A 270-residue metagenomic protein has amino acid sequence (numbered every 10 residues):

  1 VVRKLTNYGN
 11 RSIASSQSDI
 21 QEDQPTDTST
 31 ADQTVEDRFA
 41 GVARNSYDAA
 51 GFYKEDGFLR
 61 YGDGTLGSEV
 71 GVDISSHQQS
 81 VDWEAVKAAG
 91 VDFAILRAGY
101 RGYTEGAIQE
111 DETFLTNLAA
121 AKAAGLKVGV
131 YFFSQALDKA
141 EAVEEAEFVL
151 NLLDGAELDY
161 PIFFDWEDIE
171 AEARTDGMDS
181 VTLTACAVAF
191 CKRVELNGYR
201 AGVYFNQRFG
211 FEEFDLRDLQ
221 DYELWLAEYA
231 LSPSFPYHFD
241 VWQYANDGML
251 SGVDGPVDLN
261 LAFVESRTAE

Functional and structural regions predicted by a protein language model:
V1-R3: Hydrophobic membrane-insertion alpha-helices, especially the h-region of bacterial N-terminal signal peptides
L5, I13, D19-G71, Q78-S80 (+1 more regions): Functionally critical loop-and-helix segments that line ligand-binding/catalytic clefts of soluble enzyme domains
P25-D27, A43-E55, A88, L118-A119 (+2 more regions): Short low-complexity stretches enriched in small and charged residues
R38-R44, Y61-T65, F132-S134, K192-N197 (+1 more regions): A generic short-segment signal for beta-strand/edge and adjacent turn/coil regions
A49-Y53, V72-D73, A142-E144, V181 (+2 more regions): A short linear-motif detector with a strong N-terminal bias
F58, G64, S68-A187, E195-N197: Substrate-binding cleft of extracellular glycoside hydrolase catalytic domains
L152-E270: Surface-exposed substrate-engagement region within the catalytic domains of secreted or surface-exposed extracellular
